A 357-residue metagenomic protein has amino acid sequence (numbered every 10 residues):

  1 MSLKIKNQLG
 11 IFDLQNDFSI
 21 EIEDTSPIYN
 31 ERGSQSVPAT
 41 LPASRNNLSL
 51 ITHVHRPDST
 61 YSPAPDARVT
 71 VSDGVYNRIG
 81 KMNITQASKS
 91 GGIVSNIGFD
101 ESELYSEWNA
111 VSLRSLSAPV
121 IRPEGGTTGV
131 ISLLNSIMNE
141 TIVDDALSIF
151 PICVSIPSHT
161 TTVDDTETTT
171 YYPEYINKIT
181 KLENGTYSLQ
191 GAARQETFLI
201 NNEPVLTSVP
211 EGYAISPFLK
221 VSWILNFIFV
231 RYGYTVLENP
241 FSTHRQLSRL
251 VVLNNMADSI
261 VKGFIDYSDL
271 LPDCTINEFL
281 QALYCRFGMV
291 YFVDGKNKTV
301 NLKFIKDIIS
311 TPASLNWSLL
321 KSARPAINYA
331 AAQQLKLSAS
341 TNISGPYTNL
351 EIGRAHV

Functional and structural regions predicted by a protein language model:
M1-R286, V293-K296, K306-S314, Y329-R354: Polar, S/T/G-rich
N301-I305: A glycine-rich phosphate-binding loop feature that marks nucleotide/adenosyl-phosphate handling sites
W317-S318: Flexible, glycine-/basic-rich loop-and-beta segments that form/coincide with the SAM-dependent methyltransferase
S322-A323: Extended charged low-complexity segments that act as oligomerization/scaffolding linkers
